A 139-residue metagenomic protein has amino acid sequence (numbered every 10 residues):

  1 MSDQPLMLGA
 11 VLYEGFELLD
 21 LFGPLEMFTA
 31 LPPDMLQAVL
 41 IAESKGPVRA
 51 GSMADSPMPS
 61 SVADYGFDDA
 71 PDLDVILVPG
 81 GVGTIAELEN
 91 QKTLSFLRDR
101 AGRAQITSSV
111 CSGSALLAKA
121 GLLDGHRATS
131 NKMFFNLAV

Functional and structural regions predicted by a protein language model:
M1-T107, S114-K119, G125, F135-N136: Extended, subdomain-level signal for the structured scaffold at the beginning of enzyme domains
S130-K132: Class I SAM-dependent methyltransferase SAM-binding "motif I" and its flanking Rossmann-like core
